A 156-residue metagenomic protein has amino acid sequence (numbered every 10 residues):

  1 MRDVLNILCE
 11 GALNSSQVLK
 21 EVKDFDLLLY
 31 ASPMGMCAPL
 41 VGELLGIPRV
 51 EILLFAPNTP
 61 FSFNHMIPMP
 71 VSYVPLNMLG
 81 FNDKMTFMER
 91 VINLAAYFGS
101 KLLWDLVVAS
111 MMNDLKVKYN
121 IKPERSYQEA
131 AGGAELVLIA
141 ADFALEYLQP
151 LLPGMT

Functional and structural regions predicted by a protein language model:
M1-T156: Nucleotide-sugar-dependent glycosyltransferase catalytic domains
